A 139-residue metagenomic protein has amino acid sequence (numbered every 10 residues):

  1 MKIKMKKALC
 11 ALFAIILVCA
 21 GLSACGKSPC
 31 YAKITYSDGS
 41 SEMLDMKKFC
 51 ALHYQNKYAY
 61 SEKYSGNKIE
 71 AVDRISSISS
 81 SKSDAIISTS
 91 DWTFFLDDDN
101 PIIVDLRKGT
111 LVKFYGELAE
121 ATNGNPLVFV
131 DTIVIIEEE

Functional and structural regions predicted by a protein language model:
K2-L12: Bacterial N-terminal signal peptides that target proteins for export
I15-C19: Alpha-helical transmembrane segments
A20-A24: C-terminal motif of bacterial Sec signal peptides marking the signal peptidase cleavage site
K27-E62, K68-V72, S76-E139: OB-fold single-stranded nucleic acid-binding module
